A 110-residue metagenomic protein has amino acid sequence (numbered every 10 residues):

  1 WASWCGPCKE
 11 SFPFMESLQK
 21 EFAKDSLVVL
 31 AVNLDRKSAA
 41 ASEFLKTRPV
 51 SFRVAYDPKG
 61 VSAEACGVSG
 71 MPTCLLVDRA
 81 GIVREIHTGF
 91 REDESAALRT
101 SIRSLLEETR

Functional and structural regions predicted by a protein language model:
W1-S17: Conserved redox-active cysteine motifs that mediate thiol-disulfide chemistry, especially di-cysteine Cys-X(1-2)-Cys
E10, S17-V61, A65, M71: Conserved segment of the thioredoxin-like fold in thiol-based oxidoreductases
M15, S38, E92-A96: Conserved two-component signaling phosphotransfer/partner-docking surface
E43-S51, D57-R103: Thiol/disulfide oxidoreductase modules built on the thioredoxin-like
E107-R110: Non-globular targeting/processing and membrane-anchoring segments
